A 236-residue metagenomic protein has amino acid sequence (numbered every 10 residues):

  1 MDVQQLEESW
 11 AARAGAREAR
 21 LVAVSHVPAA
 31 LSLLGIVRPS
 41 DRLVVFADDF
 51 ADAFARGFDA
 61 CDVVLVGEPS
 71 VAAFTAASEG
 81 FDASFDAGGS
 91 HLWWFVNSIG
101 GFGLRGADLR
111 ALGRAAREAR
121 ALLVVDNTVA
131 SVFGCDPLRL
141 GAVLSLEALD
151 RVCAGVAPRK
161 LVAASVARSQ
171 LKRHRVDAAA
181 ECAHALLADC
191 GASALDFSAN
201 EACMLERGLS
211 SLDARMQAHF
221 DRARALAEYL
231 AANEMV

Functional and structural regions predicted by a protein language model:
M1-I36, V44-G57: Conserved N-terminal alpha-helix of the aminotransferase class I/II PLP-enzyme fold
W10, A29-A30, N97, L112 (+3 more regions): Buried hydrophobic positions in well-ordered alpha/beta secondary-structure cores of metabolic enzymes
R20-V24, V45-F46, G67, F95-V96 (+3 more regions): General beta-strand structural signal in soluble alpha/beta enzymes
H26-A30, E68-F74, G101, T128-V132: Short acidic loop-to-helix transition motifs that present clustered carboxylates
V37-S98, G103, A107-R114, E118: PLP-dependent aminotransferase-like
W93-A111, A121-G155: Conserved PLP phosphate-binding loop immediately N-terminal to the Schiff-base lysine helix in PLP-dependent enzymes
L144, L149-V236: Active-site C-terminal subdomain of aminotransferase-like
